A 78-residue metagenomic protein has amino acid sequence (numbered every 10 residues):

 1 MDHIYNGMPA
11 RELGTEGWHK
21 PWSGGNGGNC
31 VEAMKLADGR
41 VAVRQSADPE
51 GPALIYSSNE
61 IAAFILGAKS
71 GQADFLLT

Functional and structural regions predicted by a protein language model:
M1-T78: Positively charged, low-complexity terminal tracts and the immediately adjacent first secondary-structure elements
